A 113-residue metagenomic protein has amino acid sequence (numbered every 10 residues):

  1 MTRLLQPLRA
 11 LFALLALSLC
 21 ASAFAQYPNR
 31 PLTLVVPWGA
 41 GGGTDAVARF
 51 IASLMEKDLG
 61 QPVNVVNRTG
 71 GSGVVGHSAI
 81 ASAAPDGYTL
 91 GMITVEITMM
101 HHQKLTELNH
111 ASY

Functional and structural regions predicted by a protein language model:
M1-F12: Bacterial N-terminal signal peptides that target proteins for export
S18-S22: N-terminal signal peptide c-region/cleavage motif recognized by signal peptidases
A25-Y113: N-terminal (or domain-start) structured segment
